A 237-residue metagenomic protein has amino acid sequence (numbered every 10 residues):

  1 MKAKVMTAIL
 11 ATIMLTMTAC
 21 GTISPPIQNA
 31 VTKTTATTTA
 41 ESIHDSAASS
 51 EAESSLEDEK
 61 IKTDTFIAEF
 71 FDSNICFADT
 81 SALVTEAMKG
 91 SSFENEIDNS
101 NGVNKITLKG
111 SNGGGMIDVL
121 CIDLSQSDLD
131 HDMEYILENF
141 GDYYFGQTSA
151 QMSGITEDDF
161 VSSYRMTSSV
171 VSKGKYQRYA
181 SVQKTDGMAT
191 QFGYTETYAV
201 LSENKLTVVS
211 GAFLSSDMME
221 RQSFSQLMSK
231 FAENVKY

Functional and structural regions predicted by a protein language model:
M1-S24: Sec-dependent N-terminal signal peptides of Gram-positive bacterial secreted proteins and lipoproteins
C20-H44: Bacterial lipoprotein signal-peptidase II cleavage site
A30, A47-G114, D158, S163: N-terminal "mature-domain start" segment
G102-V103, G114-M116, A189-T197: Short, surface-exposed coil-to-beta transition loops
V103-D142: A short acidic-to-branched-hydrophobic micro-motif
G146-E196: Signature of long, low-cysteine stretches enriched in small and polar/charged residues
S172-Y176, V200-T207: Short, solvent-exposed coil/turn segments at beta-strand boundaries
K205-Y237: Surface-exposed amphipathic alpha-helical segments
